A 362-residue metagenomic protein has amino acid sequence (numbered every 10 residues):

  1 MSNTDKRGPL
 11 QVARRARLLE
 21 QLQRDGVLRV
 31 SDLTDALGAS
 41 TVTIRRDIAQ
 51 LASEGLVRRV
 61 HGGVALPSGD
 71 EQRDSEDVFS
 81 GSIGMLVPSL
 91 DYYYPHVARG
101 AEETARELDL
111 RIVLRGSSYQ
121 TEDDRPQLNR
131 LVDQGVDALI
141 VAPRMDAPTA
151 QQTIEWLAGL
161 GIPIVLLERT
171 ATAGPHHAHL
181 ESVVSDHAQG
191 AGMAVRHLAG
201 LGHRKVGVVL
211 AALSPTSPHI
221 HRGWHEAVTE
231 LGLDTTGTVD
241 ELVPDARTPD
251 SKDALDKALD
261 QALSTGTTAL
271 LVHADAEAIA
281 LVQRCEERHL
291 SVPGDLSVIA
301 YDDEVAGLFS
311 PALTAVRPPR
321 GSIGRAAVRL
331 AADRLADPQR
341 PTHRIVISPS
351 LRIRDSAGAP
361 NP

Functional and structural regions predicted by a protein language model:
S2, K6, V12-A16, D25 (+5 more regions): Alpha-helical recognition/docking segments in bacterial nutrient-uptake and carbohydrate-utilization systems
R17, Y93-E107, G190-M193, P215-T238 (+3 more regions): Short, solvent-exposed amphipathic alpha-helices that sit in or adjacent to ligand/effector-binding or catalytic
G84, V136-R144, G207-V209, L263-A274 (+1 more regions): Periplasmic-binding protein-like
R106-G116, V208, H225-K252: Short beta-strand elements in bilobed, periplasmic/extracellular small-molecule ligand-binding domains
A171-A173, L180-V208, P218, S251-L259 (+1 more regions): Hydrophobic alpha-helical segments within soluble ligand-binding/sensing domains
G192-L233, H343-S356: An alpha-beta-alpha
D260-P362: Flexible loop/turn connectors
